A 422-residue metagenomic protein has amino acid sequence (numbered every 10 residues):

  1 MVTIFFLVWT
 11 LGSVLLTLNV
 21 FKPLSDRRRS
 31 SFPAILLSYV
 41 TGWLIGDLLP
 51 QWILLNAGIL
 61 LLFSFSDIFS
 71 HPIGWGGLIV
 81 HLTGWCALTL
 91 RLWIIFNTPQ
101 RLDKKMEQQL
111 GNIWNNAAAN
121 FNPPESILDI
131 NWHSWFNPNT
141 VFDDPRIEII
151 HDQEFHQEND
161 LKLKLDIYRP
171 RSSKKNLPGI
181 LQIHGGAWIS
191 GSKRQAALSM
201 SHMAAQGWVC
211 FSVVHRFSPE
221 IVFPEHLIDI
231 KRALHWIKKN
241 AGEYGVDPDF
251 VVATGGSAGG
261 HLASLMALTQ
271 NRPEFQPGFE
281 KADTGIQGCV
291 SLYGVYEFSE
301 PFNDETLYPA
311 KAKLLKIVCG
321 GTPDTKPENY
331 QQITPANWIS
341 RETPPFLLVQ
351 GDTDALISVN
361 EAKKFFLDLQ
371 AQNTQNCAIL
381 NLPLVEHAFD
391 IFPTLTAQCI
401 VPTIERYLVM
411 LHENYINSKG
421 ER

Functional and structural regions predicted by a protein language model:
N19, P23-L24, P33-F65, F69 (+1 more regions): N-terminal cap/lid segment of alpha/beta-hydrolase-fold proteins
K22, D26-R27, H235-D304: Primarily recognizes the serine-hydrolase "nucleophile elbow" in alpha/beta-hydrolase and SGNH/GDSL folds
F32-L37, E300-W338, P344: Mobile cap/lid helix-loop segments that gate and shape the active-site cleft of serine hydrolases
L48, G191-M200, F211-F250, I391-I400: Catalytic nucleophile-loop/oxyanion-hole region of alpha/beta-hydrolase and closely related hydrolase-like folds
N176-G186: Short beta-strand element of the alpha/beta-hydrolase
E342, L348-Q350, D354: Short beta-strand/loop motif that positions the catalytic acidic residue of the alpha/beta-hydrolase fold
A355-K364: Conserved alpha/beta-hydrolase "acid-adjacent" motif
L395-R422: Catalytic active-site module of serine/aspartate enzymes centered on a nucleophile-bearing elbow/loop
